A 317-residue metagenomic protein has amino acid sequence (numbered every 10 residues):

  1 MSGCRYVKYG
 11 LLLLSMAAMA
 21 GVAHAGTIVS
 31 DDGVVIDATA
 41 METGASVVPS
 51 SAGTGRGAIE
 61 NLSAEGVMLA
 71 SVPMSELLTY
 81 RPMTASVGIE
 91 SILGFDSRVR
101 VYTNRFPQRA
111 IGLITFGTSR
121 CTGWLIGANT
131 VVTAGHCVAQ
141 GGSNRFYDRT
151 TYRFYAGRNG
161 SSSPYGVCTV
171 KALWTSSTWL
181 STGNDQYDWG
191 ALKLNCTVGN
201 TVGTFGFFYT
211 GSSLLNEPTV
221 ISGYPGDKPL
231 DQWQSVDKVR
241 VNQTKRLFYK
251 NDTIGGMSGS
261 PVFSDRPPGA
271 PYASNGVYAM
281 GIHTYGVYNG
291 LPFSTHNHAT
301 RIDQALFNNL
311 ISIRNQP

Functional and structural regions predicted by a protein language model:
L12-L13, A23: Cleavable N-terminal signal peptides
M19-A25: Sec/Tat signal peptide C-region and signal peptidase I cleavage site
A25-I126, N308, S312-Q316: Protease-domain processing segments flanking chymotrypsin-fold serine proteases, especially trypsin-like
S86-R109, L113, T118-R120, A139 (+1 more regions): Conserved catalytic-core segment of clan PA serine endopeptidases
F106-R153, K238-Q243, R266, M280 (+2 more regions): Catalytic histidine site
W124, D252-H283: Catalytic nucleophile loop of clan PA
G160, V170, W174, D185-M257 (+1 more regions): Chymotrypsin/trypsin-fold serine protease catalytic domain
M280-P317: C-terminal cap/linker of serine protease catalytic domains
